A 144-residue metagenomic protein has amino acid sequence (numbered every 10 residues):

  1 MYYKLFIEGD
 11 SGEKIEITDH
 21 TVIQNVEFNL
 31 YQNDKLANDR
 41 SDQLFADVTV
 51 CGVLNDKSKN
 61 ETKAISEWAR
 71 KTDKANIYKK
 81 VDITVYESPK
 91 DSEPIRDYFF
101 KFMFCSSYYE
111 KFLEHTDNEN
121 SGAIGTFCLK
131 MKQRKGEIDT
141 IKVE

Functional and structural regions predicted by a protein language model:
M1-E144: Glycine-rich, low-complexity intrinsically disordered segments
